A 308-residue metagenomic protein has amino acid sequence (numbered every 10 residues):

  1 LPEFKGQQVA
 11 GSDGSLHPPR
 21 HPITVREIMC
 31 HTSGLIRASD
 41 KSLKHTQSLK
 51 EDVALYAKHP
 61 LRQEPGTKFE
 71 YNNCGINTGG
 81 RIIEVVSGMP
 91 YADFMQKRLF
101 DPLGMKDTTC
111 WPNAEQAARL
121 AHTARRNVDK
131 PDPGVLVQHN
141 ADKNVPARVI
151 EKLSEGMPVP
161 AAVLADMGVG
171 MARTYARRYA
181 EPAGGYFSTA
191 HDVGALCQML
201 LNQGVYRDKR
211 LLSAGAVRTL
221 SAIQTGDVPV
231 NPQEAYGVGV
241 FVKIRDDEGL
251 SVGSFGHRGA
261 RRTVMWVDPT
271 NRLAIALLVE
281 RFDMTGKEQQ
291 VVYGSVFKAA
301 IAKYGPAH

Functional and structural regions predicted by a protein language model:
K5-V252: Short, surface-exposed loop or secondary-structure junction motifs that flank catalytic or metal-binding residues
A38, I275, K287: Active-site-proximal flexible loops/turns
G256-G259: Short loop/turn motifs at secondary-structure junctions and domain boundaries
R261-A274: Short, surface-exposed beta-strand/loop micro-motifs that present aromatic residues
R281-M284: A short acidic/small-residue loop/turn micro-motif
Q289-H308: Surface-exposed amphipathic alpha-helical segments
